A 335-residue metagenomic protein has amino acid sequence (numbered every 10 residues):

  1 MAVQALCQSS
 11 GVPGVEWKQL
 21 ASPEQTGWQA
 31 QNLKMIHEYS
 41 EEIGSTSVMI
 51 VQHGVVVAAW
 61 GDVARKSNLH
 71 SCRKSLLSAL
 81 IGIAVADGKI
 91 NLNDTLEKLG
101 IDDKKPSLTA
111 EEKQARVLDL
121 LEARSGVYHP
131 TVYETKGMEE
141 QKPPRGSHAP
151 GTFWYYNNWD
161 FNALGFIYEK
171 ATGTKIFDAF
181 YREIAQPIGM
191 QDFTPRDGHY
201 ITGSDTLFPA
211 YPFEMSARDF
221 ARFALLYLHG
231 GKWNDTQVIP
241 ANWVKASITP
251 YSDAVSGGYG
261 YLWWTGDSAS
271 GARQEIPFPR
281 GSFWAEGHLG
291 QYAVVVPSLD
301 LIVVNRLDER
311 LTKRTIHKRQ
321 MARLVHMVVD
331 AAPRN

Functional and structural regions predicted by a protein language model:
V12-A21, G27, K34, R73 (+1 more regions): Active-site-proximal loop and beta-strand segments within enzyme catalytic domains
L33-V63, A293-V294, D300-V304: A short, well-structured edge-of-sheet supersecondary motif
G54, N68-N93, L120, L164-Y168 (+2 more regions): Active-site SXXK
A86-A123, T172-A210, M215: Active-site helix/loop module of the DD-peptidase/beta-lactamase fold, centered on the serine-lysine SxxK catalytic
R124-S125, V132-E134, K142-Y200: Active-site cradle of extracellular carbohydrate-active enzymes
A163-I167, Y211-K232, Q291-L307: Active-site-proximal alpha-helical segments within enzyme catalytic domains
D192, D197, T249-I302: Active-site Gly/Thr loop motif
A285-N335: Structured C-terminal helix/loop/strand segments within mature extracytoplasmic catalytic/sensor domains
